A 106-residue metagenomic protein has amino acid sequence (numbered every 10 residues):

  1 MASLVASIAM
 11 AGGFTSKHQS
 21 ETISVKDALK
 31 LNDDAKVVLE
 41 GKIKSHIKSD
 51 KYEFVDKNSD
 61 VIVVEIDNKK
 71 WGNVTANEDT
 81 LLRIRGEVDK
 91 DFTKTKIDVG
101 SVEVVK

Functional and structural regions predicted by a protein language model:
M1-S7: Bacterial N-terminal signal peptides
S7-K106: OB-fold and OB-like single-stranded nucleic-acid-recognition modules and their adjacent interaction interfaces
